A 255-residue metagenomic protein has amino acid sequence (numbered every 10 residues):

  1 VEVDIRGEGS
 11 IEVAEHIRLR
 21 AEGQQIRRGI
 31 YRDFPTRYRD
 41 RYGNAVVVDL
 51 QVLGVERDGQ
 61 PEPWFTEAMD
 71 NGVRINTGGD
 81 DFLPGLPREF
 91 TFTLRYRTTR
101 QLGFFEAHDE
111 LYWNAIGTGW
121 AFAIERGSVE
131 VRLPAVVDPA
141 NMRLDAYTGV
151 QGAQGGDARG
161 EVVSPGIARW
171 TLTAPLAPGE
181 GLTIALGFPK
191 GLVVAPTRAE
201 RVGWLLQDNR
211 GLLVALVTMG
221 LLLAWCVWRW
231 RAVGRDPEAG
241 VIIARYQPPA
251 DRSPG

Functional and structural regions predicted by a protein language model:
V1-V227, A239-G255: Lumenal/extracellular ectodomains and adaptor appendage modules of the eukaryotic vesicle/secretory system
W228-R235: Membrane-interface capping segments at transmembrane-helix boundaries
